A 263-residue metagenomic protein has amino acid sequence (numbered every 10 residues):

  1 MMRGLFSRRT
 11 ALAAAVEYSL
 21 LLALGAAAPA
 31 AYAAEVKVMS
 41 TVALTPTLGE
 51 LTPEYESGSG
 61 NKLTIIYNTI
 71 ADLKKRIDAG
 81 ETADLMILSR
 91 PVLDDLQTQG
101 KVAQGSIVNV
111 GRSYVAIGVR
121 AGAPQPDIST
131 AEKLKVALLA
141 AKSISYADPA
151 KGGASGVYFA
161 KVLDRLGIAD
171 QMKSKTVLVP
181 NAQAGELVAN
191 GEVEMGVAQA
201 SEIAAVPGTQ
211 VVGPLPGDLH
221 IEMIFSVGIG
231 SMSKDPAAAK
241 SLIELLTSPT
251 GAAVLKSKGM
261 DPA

Functional and structural regions predicted by a protein language model:
F6-L12, V16: N-terminal export leaders
S19-L21, A31: Cleavable N-terminal signal peptides
Y32-A71, K75-A79, R90-G100, V108-S113 (+1 more regions): Exported/periplasmic ABC-transporter solute-binding proteins
D84-I87: Periplasmic-binding protein-like
